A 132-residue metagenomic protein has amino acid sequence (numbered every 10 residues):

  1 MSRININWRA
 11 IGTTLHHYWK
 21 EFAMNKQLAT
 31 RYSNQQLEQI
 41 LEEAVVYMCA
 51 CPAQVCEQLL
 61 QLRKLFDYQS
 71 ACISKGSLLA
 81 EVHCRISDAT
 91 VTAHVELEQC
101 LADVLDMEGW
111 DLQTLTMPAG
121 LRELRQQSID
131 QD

Functional and structural regions predicted by a protein language model:
I4-A23: Short, Lys/Arg-enriched N-terminal segments with co-localized hydrophobic residues within the first ~10-30 amino acids
W19-L59: Short terminal alpha-helical segments
E42-E43, A71-R85, L112: Long, low-complexity or tandemly repetitive, helically biased scaffold regions used for multimeric assembly/adhesion
V55-Q58, L62-L65, Q69-C72, V82-C100 (+1 more regions): Amphipathic alpha-helices that form helix-helix packing interfaces
S87-D132: Amphipathic alpha-helical binding modules
